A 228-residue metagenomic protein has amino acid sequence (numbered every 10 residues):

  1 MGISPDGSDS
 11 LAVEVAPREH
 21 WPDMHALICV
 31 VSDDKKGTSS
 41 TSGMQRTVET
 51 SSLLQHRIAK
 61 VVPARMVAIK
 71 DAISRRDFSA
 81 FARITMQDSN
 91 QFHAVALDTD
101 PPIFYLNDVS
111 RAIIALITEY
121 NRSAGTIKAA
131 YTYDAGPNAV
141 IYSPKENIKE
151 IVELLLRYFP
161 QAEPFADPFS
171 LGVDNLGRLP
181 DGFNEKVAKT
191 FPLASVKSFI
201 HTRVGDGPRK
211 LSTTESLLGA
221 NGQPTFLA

Functional and structural regions predicted by a protein language model:
M1-R18, E49-L53: Active-site glycine-rich loop that binds ribose-phosphate moieties when present
R18-A228: C-terminal nucleotide
